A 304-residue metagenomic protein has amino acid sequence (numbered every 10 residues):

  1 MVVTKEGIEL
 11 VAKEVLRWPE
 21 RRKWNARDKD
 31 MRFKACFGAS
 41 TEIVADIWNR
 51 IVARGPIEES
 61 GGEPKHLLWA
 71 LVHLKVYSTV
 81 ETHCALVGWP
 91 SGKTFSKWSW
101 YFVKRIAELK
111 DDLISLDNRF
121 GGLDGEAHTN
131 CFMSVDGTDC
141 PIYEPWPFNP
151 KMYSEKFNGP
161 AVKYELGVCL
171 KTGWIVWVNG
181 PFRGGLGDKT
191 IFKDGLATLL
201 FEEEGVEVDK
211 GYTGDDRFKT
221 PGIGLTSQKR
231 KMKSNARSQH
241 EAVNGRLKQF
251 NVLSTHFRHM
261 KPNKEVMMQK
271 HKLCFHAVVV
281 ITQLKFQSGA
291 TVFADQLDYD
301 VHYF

Functional and structural regions predicted by a protein language model:
M1-E58: Charged, often Cys/His-bearing segments associated with DNA-binding zinc-finger transcription factors
G61-H66, Y77-F304: Short, well-ordered secondary-structure "scaffold" segments embedded in the functional core of diverse domains
V72-H73: Short helix-to-turn junction characteristic of helix-turn-helix DNA-binding domains, especially the helix
